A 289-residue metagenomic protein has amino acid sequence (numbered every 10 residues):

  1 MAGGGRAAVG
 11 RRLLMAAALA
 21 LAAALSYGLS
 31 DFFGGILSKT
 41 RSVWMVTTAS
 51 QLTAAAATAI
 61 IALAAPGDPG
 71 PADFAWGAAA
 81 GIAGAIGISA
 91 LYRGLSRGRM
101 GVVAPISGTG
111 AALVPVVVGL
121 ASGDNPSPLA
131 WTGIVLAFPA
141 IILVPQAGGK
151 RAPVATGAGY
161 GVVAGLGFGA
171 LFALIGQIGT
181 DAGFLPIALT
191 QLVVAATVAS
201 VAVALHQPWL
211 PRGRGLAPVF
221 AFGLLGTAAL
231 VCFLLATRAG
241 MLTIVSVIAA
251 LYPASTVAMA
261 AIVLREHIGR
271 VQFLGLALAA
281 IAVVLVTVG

Functional and structural regions predicted by a protein language model:
G3-L25, F33-G34, S38-A79, S89-G98 (+4 more regions): Membrane-interface interhelical linkers
L13-S26, G67-G84, D124-P139, G183-A195 (+1 more regions): Structural signature of hydrophobic alpha-helical transmembrane segments
Y27-G28, A54, A80-I88, A111 (+4 more regions): Transmembrane alpha-helical core positions of polytopic small-molecule transporters
L37, V46, G94, R99 (+6 more regions): Hydrophobic/aromatic residues within transmembrane alpha-helices of multi-pass small-molecule transporters
M45-A49, V102-I106, W131, L185-L189 (+2 more regions): Signature of the 12-TM Major Facilitator Superfamily
L52-T58, I106-L120, V193-T197, A229-C232 (+2 more regions): Alpha-helical transmembrane segments of compact multi-pass small-molecule transporters, enriched in specific families
T58, L113-V118, L129-Q146, V271-V288: Hydrophobic transmembrane alpha-helices of multi-pass small-molecule transport proteins
A155-L185: Selected transmembrane alpha-helices and immediately adjacent juxtamembrane segments of polytopic inner-membrane
